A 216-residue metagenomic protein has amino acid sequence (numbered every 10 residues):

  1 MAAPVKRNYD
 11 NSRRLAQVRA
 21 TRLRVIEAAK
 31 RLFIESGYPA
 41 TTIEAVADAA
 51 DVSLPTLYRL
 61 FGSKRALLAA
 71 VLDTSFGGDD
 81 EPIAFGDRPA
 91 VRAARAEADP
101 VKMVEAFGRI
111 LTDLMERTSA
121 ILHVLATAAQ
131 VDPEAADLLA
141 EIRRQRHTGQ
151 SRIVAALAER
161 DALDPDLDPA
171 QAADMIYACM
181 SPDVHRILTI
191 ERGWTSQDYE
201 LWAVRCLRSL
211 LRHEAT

Functional and structural regions predicted by a protein language model:
M1-A20, A215-T216: N-terminal intrinsically disordered/low-complexity leader segments
R24, A28-A66, A70: Helix-turn-helix
L60, A70-V71, I153, W202: Residues in the recognition helix of alpha-helical DNA-binding motifs
S63, T118, V131-P133, P182: Short loop-to-helix capping motifs
K64-A66, A70, E81-E116, A173: Hydrophobic alpha-helical connector segments
R109-A126, P133-R160, A170-D174, R208-S209: Amphipathic alpha-helical packing segments from all-alpha helical-bundle domains
A158-R205, E214-T216: Hydrophobic/aromatic-rich alpha-helical bundle segments in the mid-to-C-terminal region
